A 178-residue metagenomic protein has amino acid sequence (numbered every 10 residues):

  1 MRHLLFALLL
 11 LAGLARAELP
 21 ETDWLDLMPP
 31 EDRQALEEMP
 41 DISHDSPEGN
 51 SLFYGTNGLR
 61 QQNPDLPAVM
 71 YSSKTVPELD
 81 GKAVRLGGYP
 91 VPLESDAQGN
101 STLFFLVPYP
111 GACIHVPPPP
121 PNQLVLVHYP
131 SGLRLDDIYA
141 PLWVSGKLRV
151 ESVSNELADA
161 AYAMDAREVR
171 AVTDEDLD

Functional and structural regions predicted by a protein language model:
M1, A12, A160-M164: Extended interaction regions within the primary functional domain
M1-A7: Sec-dependent signal peptide recognition, specifically the positively charged N-region followed immediately by
L8-A17: Hydrophobic h-region of N-terminal signal peptides that target proteins for export in Gram-negative bacteria
A17-D178: OB-fold and OB-like single-stranded nucleic-acid-recognition modules and their adjacent interaction interfaces
